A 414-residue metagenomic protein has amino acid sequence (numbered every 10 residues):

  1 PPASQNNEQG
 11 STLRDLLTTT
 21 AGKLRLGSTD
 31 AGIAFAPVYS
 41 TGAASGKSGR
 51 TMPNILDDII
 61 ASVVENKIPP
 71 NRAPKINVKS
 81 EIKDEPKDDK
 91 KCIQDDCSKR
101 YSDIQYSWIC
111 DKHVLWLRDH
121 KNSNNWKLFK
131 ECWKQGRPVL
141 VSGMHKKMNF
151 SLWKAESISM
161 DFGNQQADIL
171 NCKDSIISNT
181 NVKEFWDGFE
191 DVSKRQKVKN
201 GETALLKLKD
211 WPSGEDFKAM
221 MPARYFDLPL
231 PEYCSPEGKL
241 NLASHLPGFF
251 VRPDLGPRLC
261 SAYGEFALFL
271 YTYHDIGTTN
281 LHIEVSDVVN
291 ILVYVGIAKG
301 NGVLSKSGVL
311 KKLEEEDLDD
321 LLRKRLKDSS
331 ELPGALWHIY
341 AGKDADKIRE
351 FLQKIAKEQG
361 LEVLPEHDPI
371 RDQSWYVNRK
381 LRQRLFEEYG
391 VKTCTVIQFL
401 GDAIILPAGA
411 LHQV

Functional and structural regions predicted by a protein language model:
P1-P2: Cys/His-rich Zn2+-coordinating "finger/knuckle" modules used by eukaryotic regulatory proteins
N7, T19, L24, T29 (+9 more regions): Generic detector of intrinsically disordered, low-complexity, polar/charged segments
E8, D15, T20-T41, K47-N54 (+8 more regions): N-terminal low-complexity, Ser/Thr- and acidic-residue-enriched intrinsically disordered segments
I33-F35, I76-V78, W337: Hydrophobic transmembrane signal anchors and adjacent membrane-proximal interface regions, especially in viral
D58-A61, E65, P69-Q105, L268 (+1 more regions): Eukaryotic intrinsically disordered, low-complexity regions enriched in serine, threonine, and proline
C92-R137, H145-A403, A410-V414: Active-site region of the double-stranded beta-helix
